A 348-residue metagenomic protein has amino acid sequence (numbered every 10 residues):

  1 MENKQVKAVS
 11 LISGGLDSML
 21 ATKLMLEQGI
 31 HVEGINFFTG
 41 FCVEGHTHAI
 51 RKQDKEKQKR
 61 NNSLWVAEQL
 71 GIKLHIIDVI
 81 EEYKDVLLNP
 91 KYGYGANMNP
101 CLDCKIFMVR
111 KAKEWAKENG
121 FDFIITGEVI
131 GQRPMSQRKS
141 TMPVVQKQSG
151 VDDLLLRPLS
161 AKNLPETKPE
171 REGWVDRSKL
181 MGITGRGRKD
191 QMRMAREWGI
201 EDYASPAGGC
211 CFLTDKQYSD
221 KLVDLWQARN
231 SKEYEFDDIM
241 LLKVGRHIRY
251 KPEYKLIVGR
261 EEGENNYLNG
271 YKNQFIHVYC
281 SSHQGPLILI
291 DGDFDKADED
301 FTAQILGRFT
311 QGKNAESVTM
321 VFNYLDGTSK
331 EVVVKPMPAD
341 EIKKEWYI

Functional and structural regions predicted by a protein language model:
M1-E197, T328-S329, K335-P336, D340-E341 (+1 more regions): ATP-dependent adenylation/nucleotidyltransferase module used to activate substrates
L154-I348: AMP-forming adenylation/ATP pyrophosphatase catalytic core
